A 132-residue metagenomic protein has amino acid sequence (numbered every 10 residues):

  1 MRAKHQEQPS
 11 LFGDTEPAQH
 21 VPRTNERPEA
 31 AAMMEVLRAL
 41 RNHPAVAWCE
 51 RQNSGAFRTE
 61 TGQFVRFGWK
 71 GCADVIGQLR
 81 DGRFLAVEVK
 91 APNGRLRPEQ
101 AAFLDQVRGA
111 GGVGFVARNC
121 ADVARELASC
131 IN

Functional and structural regions predicted by a protein language model:
M1-N132: Catalytic phosphate/metal-binding cores of nucleic-acid and nucleotide-processing enzymes, i.e., regions that mediate
